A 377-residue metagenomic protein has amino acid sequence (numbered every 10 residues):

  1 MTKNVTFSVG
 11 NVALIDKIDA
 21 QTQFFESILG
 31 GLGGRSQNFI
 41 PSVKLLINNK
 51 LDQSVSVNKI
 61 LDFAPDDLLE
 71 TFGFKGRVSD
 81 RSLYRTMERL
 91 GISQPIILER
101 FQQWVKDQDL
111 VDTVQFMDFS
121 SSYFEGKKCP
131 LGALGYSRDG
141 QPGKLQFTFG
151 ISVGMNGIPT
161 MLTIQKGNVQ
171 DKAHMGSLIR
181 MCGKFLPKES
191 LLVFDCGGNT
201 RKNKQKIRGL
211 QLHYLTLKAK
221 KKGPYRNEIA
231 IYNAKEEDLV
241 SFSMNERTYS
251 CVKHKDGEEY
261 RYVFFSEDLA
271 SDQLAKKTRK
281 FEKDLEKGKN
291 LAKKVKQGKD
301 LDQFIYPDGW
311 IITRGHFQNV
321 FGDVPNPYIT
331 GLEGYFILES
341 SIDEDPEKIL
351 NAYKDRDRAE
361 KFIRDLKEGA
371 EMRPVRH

Functional and structural regions predicted by a protein language model:
M1-A133, T148-N168, G176, F321 (+2 more regions): Dynamic "connector" segments at or just before major functional cores
I60, T113-S122, G157, M175 (+4 more regions): Short, conserved catalytic/metal-binding motifs centered on acidic residues
P95, G140, I151-M155, M181 (+1 more regions): Catalytic cores of nucleotide-enabled group-transfer and carboxylate-activating enzymes in metabolic and assembly-line
S120-S122, C129, S152-P159, Q165-V169 (+6 more regions): Short, glycine-/Ser/Thr-/acidic-enriched flexible segments
G140-F147, T330-E333, D357-A359: Short, flexible loop/turn motifs enriched in small residues
F147, M161, L210-A352: An anionic, glycine-rich sequence signature occurring as long contiguous blocks
T163-R180, K184-F185, L191, G198-S241 (+1 more regions): Catalytic or ion-translocation cores adjacent to nucleophile or general acid/base/metal-coordination motifs in diverse
K348-R376: Short amphipathic alpha-helical "interface-anchor" segments enriched in bulky aromatics
